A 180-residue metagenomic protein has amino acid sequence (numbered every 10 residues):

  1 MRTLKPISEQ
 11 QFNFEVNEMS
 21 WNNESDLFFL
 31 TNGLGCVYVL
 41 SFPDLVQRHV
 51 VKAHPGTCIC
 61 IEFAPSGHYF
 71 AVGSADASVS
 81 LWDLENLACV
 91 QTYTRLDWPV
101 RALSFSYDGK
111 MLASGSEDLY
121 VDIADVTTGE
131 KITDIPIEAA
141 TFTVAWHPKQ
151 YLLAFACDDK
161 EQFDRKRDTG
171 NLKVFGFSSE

Functional and structural regions predicted by a protein language model:
M1, V37-S41, V79-W82, V121-A124 (+1 more regions): WD40-repeat beta-propellers
K5-Q10, V46-V51, A88-Y93, E130-D134: A short beta-strand motif characteristic of beta-propeller blades
Q10-V16, K52-C58, T94-V100, P136-T141: WD40/WD-repeat beta-propeller blade N-cap
N23-E24, P65-S66, Y107-D108, P148-K149: Residue-level detector of Asp-centered blade-edge/turn motifs that repeat once per structural unit in beta-propeller
T31-L34, V72-D76, G115-D118, A156-D159 (+1 more regions): Conserved strand-to-loop turn within each blade of WD40 beta-propeller repeats
A145-E180: Blade-level signature of beta-propeller repeat domains, shared across WD40, Kelch, NHL, RCC1 and BNR/Asp-box propellers
